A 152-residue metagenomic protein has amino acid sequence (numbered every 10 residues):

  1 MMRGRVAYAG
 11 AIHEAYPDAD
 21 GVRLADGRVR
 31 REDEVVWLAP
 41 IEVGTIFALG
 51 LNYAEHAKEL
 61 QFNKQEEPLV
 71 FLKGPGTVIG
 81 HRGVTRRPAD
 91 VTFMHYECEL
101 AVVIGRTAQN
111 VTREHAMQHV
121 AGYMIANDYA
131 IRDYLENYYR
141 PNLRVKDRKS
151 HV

Functional and structural regions predicted by a protein language model:
M1-V152: Catalytic-core "active-site belt" of small-molecule-metabolizing enzymes, emphasizing His/Asp/Glu-rich regions
